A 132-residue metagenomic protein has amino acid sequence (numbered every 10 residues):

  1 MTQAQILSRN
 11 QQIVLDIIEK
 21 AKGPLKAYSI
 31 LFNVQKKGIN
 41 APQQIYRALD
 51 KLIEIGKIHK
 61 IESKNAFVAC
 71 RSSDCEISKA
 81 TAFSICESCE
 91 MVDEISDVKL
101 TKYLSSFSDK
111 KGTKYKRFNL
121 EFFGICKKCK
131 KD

Functional and structural regions predicted by a protein language model:
M1-D16: Short alpha-helical segments that sit at the start of domains
I13-A21, N33, I55: Short amphipathic alpha-helical elements of helix-turn-helix/winged-helix folds
P24-V34: Short acidic, hydrophobic short linear motifs in intrinsically disordered regions
A41-P42: Short coil turns linking two alpha-helices in DNA-binding domains
Y46-D50: Short, hydrophobic-biased segments on the C-terminal half of alpha helices that form "recognition helices"
I53-I61: A short, conserved structural fragment
K60, K64, A69-D132: Non-DNA-binding regulatory cores of transcription-related proteins, predominantly C-terminal effector-binding
